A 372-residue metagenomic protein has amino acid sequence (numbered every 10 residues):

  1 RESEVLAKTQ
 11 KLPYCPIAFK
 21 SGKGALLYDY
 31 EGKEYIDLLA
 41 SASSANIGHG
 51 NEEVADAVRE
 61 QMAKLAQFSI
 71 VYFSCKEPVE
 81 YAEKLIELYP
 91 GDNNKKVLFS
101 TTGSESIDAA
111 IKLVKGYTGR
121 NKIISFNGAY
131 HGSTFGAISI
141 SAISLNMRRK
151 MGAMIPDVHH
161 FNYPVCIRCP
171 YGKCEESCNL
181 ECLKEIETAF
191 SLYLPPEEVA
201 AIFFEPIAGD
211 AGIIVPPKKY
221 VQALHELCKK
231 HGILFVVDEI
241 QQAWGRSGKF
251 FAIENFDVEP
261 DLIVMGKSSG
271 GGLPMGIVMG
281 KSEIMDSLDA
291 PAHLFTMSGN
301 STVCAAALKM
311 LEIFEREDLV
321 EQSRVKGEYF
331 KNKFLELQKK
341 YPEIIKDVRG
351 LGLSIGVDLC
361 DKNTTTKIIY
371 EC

Functional and structural regions predicted by a protein language model:
R1-C372: Conserved N-terminal phosphate-binding loop of PLP-dependent enzymes in the Aspartate aminotransferase
